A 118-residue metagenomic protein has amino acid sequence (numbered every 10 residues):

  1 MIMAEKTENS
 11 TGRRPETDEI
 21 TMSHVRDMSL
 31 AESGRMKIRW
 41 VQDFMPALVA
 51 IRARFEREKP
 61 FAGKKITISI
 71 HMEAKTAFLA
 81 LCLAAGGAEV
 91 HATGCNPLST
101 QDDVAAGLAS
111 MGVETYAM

Functional and structural regions predicted by a protein language model:
A4-M118: Metallocofactor- and cofactor-centric catalytic cores in central/energy metabolism, strongly enriched
